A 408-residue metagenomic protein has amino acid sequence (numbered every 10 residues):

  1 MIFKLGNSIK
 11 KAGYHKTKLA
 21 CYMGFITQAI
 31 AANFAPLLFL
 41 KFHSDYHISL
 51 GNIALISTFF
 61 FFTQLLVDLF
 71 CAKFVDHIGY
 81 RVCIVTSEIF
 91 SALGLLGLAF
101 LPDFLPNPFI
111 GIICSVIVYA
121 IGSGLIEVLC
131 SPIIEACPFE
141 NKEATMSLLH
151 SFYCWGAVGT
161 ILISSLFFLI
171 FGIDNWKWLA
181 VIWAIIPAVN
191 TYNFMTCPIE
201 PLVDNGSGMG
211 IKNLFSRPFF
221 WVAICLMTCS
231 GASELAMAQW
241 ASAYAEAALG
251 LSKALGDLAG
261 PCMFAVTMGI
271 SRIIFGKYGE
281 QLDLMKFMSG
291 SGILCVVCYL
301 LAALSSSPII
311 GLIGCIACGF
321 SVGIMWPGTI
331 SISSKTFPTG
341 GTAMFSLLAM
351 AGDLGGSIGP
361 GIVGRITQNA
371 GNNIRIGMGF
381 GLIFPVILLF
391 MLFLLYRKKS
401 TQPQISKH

Functional and structural regions predicted by a protein language model:
K16-S44, I48, D68, S131 (+2 more regions): Extracytoplasmic
A35-L37, R217-G269: Extracytoplasmic gate region of multi-pass secondary transporters
F42-H43, F74-V75, L166-G172, A245-E246 (+2 more regions): Interfacial helix-cap and linker-helix signal at transmembrane-aqueous boundaries of multi-pass secondary transporters
T58-K73, C262-I274: Central cavity-lining transmembrane alpha-helices of secondary-active solute carriers, predominantly the Major
I89-P106, L294-S306: C-terminal ends and interior cores of transmembrane alpha-helices in multi-pass membrane transporters/permeases
S115-S151: Cytoplasmic helix-loop-helix junction between adjacent transmembrane helices in 12-TM secondary transporters
E140-N141, L148-I199: Helix-loop-helix hairpin linking two adjacent transmembrane segments in secondary transporters
